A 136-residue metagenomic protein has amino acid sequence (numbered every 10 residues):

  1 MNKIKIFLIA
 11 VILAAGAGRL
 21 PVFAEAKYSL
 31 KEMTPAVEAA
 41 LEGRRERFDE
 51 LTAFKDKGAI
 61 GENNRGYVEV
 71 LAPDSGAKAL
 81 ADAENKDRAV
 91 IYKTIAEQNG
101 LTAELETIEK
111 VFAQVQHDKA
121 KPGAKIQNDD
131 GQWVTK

Functional and structural regions predicted by a protein language model:
M1-L8: Bacterial N-terminal signal peptides that target proteins for export
A10-L13: Short, linear, compositionally biased motifs with a strong N-terminal bias
A15-V22: C-terminal segment of classical bacterial N-terminal signal peptides
A24-K86, Q98-K136: Amphipathic, charged alpha-helical segments and their helix-to-coil junctions in extracytoplasmic/peripheral assemblies
I91-I95: Amphipathic alpha-helical coiled-coil segments
